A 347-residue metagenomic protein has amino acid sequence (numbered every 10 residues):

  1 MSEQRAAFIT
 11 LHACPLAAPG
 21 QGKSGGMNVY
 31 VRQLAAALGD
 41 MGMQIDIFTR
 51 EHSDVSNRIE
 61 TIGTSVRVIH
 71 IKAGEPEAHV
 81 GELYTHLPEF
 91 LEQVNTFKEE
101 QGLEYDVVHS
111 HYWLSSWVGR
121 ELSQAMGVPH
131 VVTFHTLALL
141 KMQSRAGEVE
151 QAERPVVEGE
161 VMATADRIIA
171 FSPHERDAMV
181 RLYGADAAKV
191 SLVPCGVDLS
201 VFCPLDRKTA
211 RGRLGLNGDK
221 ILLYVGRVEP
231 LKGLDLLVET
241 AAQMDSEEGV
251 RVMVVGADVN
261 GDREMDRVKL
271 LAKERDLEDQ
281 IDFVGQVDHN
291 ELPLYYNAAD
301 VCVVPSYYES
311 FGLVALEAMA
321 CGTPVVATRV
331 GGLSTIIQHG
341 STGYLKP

Functional and structural regions predicted by a protein language model:
M1-H70: N-terminal subdomain of nucleotide-sugar transferases
H174, G196: Carbohydrate-associated surface elements
L216-K232, V238-A241, M253: Conserved donor-binding/catalytic core segment of Leloir-type glycosyltransferases
R251-L270: Glycosyltransferase donor-sugar binding loop
M265-V287: Nucleotide-activated donor-binding/catalytic signature segment of Leloir-type glycosyltransferases, i.e., the conserved
Q286-V287, L294-A299: Short alpha-helical donor nucleotide-sugar binding micro-motif in glycosyltransferases
Y307: Aromatic "clamp/platform" in nucleotide-sugar-dependent glycosyltransferases that forms part of the donor/acceptor
P324-A327, I337, Y344: Short hydrophobic beta-strand element within catalytic cores of glycosyltransferases and related nucleotide-activated
